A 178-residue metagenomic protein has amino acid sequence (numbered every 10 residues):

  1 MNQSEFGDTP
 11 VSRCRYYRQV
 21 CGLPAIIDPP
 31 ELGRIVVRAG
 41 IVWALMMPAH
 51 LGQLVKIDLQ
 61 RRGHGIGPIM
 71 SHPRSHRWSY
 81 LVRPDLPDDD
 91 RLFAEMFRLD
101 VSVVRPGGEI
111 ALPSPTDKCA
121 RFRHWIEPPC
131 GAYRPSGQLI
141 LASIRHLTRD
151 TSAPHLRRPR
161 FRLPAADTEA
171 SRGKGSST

Functional and structural regions predicted by a protein language model:
M1-S75, P84-L86, C130-T178: Signature for HUH/AEP ssDNA processing cores
L59-R134: Metal-dependent DNA replication initiation modules
